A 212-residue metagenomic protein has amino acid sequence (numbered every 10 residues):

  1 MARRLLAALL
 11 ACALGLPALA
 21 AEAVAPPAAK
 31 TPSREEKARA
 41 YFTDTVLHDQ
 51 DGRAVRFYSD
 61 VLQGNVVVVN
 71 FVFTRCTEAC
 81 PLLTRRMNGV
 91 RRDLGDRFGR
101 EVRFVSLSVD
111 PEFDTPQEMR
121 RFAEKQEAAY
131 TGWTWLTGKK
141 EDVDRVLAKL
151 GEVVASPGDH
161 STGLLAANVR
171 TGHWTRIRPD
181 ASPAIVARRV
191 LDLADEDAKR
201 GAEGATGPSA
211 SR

Functional and structural regions predicted by a protein language model:
M1-R4: Positively charged n-region of N-terminal signal peptides that target proteins for export
A7-P17: Bacterial N-terminal signal peptides
A18-A23: Boundary at the C-terminal end of the N-terminal hydrophobic targeting segment
V24-S59, L82-R85: N-terminal "domain-start" segment that seeds a small globular fold
F57-L83, M87: Short active-site neighborhood of thiol/selenol oxidoreductases, capturing the structured segment around
L82-A128, G132-W135, K140-V146: Structural microenvironment flanking redox-active thiols in thiol-disulfide oxidoreductases
A129-I185: Thiol/selenol-based redox catalytic cores and closely related redox-interacting motifs
R189-R212: Short, low-complexity, Pro/Ser/Thr/Gly-rich segments in the mature regions of secreted, periplasmic
